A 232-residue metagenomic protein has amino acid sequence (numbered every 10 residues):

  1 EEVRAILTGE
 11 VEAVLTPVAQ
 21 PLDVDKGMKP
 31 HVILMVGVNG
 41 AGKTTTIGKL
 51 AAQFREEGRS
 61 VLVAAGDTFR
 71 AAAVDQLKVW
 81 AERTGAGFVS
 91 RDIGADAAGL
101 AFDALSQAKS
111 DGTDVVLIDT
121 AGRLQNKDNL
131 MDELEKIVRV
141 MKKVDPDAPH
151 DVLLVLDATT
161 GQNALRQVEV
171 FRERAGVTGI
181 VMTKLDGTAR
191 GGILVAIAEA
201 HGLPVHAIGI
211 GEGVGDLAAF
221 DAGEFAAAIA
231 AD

Functional and structural regions predicted by a protein language model:
E1-G66, A73-I118: Primarily NTPase-proximal linker/entry elements flanking Walker-type ATP/GTP-binding cores
V36-G37, D119, V155, G209: Short beta-strand segments
K43, D67, D119, D157 (+1 more regions): Acidic active-site catalytic centers that drive phospho-/nucleotidyl reactions and related ester hydrolyses
V74-V79, D96-D111, Q125-A231: Conserved catalytic-core segment of NTP-binding enzymes
A121-R123: Short glycine-rich anion-binding loops that position phosphate/pyrophosphate groups of nucleotides and phosphorylated
